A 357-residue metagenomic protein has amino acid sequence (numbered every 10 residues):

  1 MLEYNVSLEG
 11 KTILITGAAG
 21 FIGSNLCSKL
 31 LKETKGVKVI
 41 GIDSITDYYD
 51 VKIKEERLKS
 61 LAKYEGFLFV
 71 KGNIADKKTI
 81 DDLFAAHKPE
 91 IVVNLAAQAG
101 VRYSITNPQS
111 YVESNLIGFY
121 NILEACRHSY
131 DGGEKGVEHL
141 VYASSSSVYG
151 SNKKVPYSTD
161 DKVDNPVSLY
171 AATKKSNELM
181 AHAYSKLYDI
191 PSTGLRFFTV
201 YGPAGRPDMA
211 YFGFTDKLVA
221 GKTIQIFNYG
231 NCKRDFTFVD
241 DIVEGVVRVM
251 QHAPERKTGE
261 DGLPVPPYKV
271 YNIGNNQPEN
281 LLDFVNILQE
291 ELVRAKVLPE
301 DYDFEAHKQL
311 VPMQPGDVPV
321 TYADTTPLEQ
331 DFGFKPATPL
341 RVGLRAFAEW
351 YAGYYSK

Functional and structural regions predicted by a protein language model:
M1-E3, K29, E33, V37 (+2 more regions): C-terminal substrate-binding subdomain of Rossmann-fold SDR/epimerase-dehydratase oxidoreductases
M1-V200, E279, I287, V320 (+1 more regions): N-terminal Rossmann-like NAD(P)+-binding domain of SDR-like oxidoreductases, especially those catalyzing
A18, G202, R206, D235-F238: Active-site helix-initiating loop/hinge in glycosyltransferases
T79, S110, I117, K162 (+5 more regions): Residue-level recognition of oxygen-bearing side chains
I91, L179, M209-G213, D283 (+2 more regions): Generic alpha-helical secondary structure signal
G132, V141, G150-K154, D189 (+3 more regions): Proline-centered turn/helix-capping motifs that create local helix->coil transitions or kinks
V155-P156, P207-T215: A glycine/serine/threonine-rich, flexible loop-to-helix segment that serves as the NAD(P) cofactor-binding "lid"
L187-P191, P207-D208, A253: Short coil/turn segments at alpha/beta junctions that flank glycine-rich nucleotide-binding fingerprints
